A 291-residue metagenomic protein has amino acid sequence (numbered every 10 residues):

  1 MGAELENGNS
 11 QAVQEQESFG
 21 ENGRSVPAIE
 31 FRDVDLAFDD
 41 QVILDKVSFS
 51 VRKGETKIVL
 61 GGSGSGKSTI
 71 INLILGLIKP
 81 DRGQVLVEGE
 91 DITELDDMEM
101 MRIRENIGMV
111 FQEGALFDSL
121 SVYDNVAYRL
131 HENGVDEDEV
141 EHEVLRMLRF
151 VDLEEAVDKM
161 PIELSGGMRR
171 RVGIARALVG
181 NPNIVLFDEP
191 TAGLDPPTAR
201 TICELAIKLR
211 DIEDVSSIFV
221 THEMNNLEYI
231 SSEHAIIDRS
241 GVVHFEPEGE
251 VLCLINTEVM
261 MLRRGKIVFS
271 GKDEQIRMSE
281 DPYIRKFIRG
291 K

Functional and structural regions predicted by a protein language model:
L75: Helix-to-loop junction immediately C-terminal to a conserved catalytic motif
E90-D91, H131, D138-A156: Conserved ABC ATPase "signature" region
L120-A127: Short coil-to-helix segment of the ABC ATPase nucleotide-binding domain corresponding to the Q-loop/switch region
M160-L164, M168: Conserved ABC ATPase signature
N181: Conserved catalytic motifs of ABC-family nucleotide-binding domains
V185-D188: Catalytic Walker B motif of ABC-type/P-loop ATPase nucleotide-binding domains
R200-E213, S232-E233, E250: Helical segment within the ABC ATPase nucleotide-binding domain
